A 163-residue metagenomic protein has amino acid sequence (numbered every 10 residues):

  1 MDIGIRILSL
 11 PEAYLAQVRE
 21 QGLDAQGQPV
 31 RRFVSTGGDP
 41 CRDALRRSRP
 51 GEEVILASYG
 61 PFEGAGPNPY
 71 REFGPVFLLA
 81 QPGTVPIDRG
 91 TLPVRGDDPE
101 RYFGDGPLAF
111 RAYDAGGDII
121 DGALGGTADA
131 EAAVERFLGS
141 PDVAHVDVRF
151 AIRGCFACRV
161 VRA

Functional and structural regions predicted by a protein language model:
M1-V18: Short, extreme N-terminal leader segments that mark the start of a protein/domain
Y14, V18-R19, A130-V134: Generic structural signal of hydrophobic/aromatic residues within well-ordered alpha-helices of folded domains
E20-A123: Conserved mixed alpha/beta catalytic, RNA-binding, or beta-rich assembly cores of soluble enzyme, regulatory
G106-H145, R149, R162: Short, hydrophobic/π-rich interface segment
F150-C155: Short Gly/Ser/Thr- and Asp/Glu-enriched loop/turn motifs at secondary-structure junctions
F156-A163: C-terminal edge-of-domain segments
